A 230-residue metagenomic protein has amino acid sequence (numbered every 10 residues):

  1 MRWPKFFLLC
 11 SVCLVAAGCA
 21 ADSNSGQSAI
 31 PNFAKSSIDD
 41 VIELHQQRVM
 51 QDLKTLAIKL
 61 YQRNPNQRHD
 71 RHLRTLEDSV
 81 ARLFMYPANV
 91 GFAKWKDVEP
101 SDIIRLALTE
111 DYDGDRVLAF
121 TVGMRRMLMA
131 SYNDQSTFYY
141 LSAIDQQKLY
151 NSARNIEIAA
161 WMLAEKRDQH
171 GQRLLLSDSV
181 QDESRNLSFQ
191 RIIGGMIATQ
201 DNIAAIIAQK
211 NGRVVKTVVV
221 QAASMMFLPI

Functional and structural regions predicted by a protein language model:
M1-L8: Bacterial N-terminal signal peptides that target proteins for export
V15-G18: C-terminal motif of bacterial Sec signal peptides marking the signal peptidase cleavage site
A20-A119: N-terminal Sec/ER secretory leader and immediately downstream segment of secreted/extracellular precursors
P100-I230: Mature extracytoplasmic/lumenal regions of exported proteins
